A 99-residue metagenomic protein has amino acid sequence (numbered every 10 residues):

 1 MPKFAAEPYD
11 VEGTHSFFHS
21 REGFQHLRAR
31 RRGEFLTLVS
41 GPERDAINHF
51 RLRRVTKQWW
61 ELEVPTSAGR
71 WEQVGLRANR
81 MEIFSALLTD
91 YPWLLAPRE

Functional and structural regions predicted by a protein language model:
M1-R44, R70: Negatively charged, low-complexity tracts enriched in Asp/Glu with abundant Ser/Thr
M1-Y9, S16, V64-E99: Mixed-charge, Lys/Arg-enriched low-complexity segments
V39-T66: A short, structured beta-strand/loop element
